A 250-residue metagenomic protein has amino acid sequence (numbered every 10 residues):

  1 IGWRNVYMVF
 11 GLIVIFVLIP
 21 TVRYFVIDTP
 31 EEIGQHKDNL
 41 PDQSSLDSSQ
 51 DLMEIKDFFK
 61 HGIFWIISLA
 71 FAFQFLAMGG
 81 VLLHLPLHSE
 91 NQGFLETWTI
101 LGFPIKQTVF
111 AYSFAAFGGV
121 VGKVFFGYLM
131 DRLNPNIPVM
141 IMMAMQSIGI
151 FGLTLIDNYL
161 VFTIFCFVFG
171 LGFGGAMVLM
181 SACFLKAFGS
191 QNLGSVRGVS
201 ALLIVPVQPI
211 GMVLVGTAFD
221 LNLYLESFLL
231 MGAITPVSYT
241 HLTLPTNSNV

Functional and structural regions predicted by a protein language model:
I1, S89-E90, L129-M130, V215-N222: Interfacial helix-cap and linker-helix signal at transmembrane-aqueous boundaries of multi-pass secondary transporters
I1-T29: Helix-loop-helix hairpin linking two adjacent transmembrane segments in secondary transporters
G62-G119: Extracytoplasmic gate region of multi-pass secondary transporters
R132-M143: Cytoplasmic membrane-interface "Motif A"-like loop-to-helix N-cap segments of 12-TM Major Facilitator Superfamily
Q146-D157: C-terminal ends and interior cores of transmembrane alpha-helices in multi-pass membrane transporters/permeases
G175-F188: Intracellular juxtamembrane helix-capping segments at the cytosolic ends of symmetry-related transmembrane helices
N192-F219: A late C-terminal transmembrane helix in Major Facilitator Superfamily
T240-T246: Conserved small/polar residues in nucleotide/adenosyl-binding loops
